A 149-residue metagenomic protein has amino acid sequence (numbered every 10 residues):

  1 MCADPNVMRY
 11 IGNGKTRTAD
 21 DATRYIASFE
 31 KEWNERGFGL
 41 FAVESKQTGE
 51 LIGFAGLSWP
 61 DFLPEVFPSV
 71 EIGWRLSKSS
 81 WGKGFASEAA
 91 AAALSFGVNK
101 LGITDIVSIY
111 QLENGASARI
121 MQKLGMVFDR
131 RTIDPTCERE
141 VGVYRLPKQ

Functional and structural regions predicted by a protein language model:
M1-Y10, L40-Q149: Acyl-donor (CoA/ACP) binding surface of acyl/acetyltransferases
N6-S28, F41: Conserved GNAT-fold acetyl-CoA-binding loop/helix
T18-A19, W33, E140: A short hydrophobic/aromatic micro-motif that marks alpha-helical segments and, especially, helix-coil
S28-E30, R130-R131: Short, P/G- and charge-enriched loop/turn segments at secondary-structure junctions
E30-A42: A short helix-loop-beta-strand connector motif used in the catalytic cores of GNAT acetyltransferases and, in some
